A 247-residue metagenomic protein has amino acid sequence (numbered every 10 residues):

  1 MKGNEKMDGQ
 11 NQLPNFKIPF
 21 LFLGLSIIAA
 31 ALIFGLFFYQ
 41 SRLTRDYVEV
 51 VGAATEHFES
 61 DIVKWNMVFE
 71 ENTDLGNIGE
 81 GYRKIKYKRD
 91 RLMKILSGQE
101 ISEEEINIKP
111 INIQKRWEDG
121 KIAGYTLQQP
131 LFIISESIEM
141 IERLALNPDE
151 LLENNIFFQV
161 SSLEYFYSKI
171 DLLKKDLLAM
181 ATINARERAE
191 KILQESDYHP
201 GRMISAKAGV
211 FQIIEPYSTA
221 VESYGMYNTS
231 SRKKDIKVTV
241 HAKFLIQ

Functional and structural regions predicted by a protein language model:
K2-Q247: Short, charge-dense linear interaction motifs
